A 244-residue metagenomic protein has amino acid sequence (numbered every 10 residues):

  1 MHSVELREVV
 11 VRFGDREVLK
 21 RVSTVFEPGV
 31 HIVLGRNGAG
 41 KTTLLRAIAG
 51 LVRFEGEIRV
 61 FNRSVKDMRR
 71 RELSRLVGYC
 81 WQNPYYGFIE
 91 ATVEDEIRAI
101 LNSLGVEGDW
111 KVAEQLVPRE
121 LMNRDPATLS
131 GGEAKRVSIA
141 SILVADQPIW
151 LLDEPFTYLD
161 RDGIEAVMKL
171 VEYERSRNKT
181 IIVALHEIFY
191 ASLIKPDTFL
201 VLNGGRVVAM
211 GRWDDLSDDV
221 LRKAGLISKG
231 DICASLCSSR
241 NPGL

Functional and structural regions predicted by a protein language model:
A49: Helix-to-loop junction immediately C-terminal to a conserved catalytic motif
G56-V65, L73: Conserved ABC transporter NBD signature motif
V106-L121: Conserved ABC ATPase "signature" region
D125-L129, E133: Conserved ABC ATPase signature
I142-L143: ABC ATPase C-loop
W150-E154: Catalytic Walker B motif of ABC-type/P-loop ATPase nucleotide-binding domains
L185-H186: H-loop/switch region of ABC-family ATPase nucleotide-binding domains
R206-K229: Conserved beta-strand-loop-alpha-helix hinge in the C-terminal portion of ABC ATPase nucleotide-binding domains
